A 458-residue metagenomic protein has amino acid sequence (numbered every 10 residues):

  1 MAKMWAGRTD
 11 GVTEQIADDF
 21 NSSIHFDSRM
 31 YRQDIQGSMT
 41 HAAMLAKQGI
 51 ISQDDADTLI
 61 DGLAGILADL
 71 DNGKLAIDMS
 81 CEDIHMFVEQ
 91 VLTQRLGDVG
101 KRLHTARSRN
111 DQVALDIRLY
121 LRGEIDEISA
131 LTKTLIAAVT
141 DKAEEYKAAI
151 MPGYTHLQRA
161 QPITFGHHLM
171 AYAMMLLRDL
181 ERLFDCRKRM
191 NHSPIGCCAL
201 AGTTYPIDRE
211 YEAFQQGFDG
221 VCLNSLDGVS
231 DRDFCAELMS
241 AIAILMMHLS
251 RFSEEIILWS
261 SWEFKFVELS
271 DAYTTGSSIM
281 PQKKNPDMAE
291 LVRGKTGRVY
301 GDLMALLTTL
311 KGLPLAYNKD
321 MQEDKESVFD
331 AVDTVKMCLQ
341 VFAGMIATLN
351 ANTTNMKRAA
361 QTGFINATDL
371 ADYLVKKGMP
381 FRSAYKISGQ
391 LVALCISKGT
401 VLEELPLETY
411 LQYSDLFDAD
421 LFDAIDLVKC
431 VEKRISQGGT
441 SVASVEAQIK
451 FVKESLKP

Functional and structural regions predicted by a protein language model:
M1-G202, I207-F214, T275-G276, D287 (+3 more regions): A helix-coil-helix interface module used to build multimeric assemblies and to scaffold catalytic/cofactor sites
M1-G37, D98-V99, M280-P458: Glycine-rich cofactor/substrate-binding loops
S38, H85, E89, C235-L238 (+2 more regions): Short runs of predominantly hydrophobic/aromatic residues within well-ordered alpha helices that form helix-helix
H41, G62, I66-D69, V91 (+18 more regions): Generic, well-ordered alpha-helical scaffold segments in large soluble proteins
H41-I51, Y120, H167, A236-I244 (+1 more regions): Short, well-ordered beta-strand elements within core beta-sheets of diverse protein domains
I117, R122, S129, E144 (+5 more regions): Charged, flexible cofactor/metal-binding loops and thiol motifs
